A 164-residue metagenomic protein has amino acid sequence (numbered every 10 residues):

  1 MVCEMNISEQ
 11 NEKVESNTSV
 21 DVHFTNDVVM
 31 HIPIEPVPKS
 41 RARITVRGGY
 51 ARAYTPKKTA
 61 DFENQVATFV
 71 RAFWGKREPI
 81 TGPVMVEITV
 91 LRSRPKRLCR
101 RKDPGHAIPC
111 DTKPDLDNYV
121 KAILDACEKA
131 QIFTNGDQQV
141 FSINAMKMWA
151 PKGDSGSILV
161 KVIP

Functional and structural regions predicted by a protein language model:
V2-P164: Acidic, proline/glycine-enriched N-terminal capping motif
